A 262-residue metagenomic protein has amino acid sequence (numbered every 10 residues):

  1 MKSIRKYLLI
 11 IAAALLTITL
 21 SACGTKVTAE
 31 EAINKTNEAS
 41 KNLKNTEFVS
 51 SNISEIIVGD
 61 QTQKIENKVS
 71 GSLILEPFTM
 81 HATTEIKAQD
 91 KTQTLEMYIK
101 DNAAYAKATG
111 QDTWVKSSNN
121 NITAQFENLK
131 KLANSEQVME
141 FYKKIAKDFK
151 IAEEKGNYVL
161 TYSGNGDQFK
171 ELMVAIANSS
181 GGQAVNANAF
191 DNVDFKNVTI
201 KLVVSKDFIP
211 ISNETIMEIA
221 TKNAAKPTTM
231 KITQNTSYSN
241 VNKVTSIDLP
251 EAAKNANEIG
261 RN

Functional and structural regions predicted by a protein language model:
M1-I11: Bacterial N-terminal signal peptides that target proteins for export
S3, C23-G24: N-terminal Sec-dependent export signals
I18-A22: C-terminal motif of bacterial Sec signal peptides marking the signal peptidase cleavage site
G24-N262: Subset-of-secretome marker
